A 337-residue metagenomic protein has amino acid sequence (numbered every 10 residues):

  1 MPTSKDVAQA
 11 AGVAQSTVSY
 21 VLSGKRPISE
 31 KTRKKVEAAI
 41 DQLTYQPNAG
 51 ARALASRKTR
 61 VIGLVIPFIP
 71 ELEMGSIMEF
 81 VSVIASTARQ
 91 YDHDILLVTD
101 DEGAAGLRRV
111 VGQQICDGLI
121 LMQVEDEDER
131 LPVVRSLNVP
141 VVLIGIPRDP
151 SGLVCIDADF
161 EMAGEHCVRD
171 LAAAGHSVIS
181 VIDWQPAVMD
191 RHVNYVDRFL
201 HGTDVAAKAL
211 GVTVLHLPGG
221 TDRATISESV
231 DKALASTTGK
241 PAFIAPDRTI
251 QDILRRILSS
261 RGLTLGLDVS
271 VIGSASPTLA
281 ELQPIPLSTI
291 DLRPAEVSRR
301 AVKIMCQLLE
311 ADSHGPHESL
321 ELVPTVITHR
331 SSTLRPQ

Functional and structural regions predicted by a protein language model:
M1-R60, Q337: N-terminal helix-turn-helix DNA-binding module of bacterial transcription factors
P2, V61-R169, A235: Alpha-helical recognition/docking segments in bacterial nutrient-uptake and carbohydrate-utilization systems
T17-Y20, R57-P70, V178-V188: Short beta-strand segments enriched in small/hydrophobic residues
R89-T99, L200, D204-A224: Short beta-strand elements in bilobed, periplasmic/extracellular small-molecule ligand-binding domains
D117-M122, S180-D183, L217, G239-D247 (+1 more regions): Periplasmic-binding protein-like
I156-I182, R223-D231, L292-A311: Hydrophobic alpha-helical segments within soluble ligand-binding/sensing domains
C167-V212, H216, H317-L334: An alpha-beta-alpha
S227, D231, A235-Q337: Flexible loop/turn connectors
